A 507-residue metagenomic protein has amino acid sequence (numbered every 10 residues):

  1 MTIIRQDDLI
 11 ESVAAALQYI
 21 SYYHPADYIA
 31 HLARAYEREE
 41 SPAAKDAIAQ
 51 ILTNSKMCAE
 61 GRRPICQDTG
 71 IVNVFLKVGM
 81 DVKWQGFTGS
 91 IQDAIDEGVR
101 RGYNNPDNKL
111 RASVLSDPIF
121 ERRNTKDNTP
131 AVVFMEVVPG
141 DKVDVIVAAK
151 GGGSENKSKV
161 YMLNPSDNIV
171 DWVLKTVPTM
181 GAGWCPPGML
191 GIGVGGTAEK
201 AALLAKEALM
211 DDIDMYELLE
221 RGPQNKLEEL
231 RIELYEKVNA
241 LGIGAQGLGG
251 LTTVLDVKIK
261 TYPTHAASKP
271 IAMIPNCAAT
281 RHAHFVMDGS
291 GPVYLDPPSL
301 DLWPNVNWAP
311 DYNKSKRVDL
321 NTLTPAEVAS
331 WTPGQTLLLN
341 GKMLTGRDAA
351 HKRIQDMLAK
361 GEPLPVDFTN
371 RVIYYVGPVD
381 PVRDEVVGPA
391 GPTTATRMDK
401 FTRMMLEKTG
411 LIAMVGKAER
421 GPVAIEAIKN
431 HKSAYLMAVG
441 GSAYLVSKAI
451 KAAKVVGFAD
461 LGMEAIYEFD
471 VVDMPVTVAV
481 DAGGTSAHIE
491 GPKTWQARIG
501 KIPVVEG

Functional and structural regions predicted by a protein language model:
M1-I192, T197-D311, E407: Non-transmembrane, aqueous-exposed alpha-helical and coiled segments at domain scale
L163, A205-L209, A272-N276, G289-G291 (+6 more regions): Short, solvent-exposed amphipathic alpha-helical segments in soluble enzyme and RNA/protein-processing domains
L209, I213-G242, Q246-G249, T345-T477: Feature captures the catalytic cores and cofactor-binding loops of soluble hydro-lyases/lyases that act on carboxylate
G249-V257, T264-H265, A278, K448-G507: C-terminal binding/interaction regions
N313-L323: Short, structured beta-strand/loop micro-motifs enriched in basic residues and often containing a Trp
A326-A329, V366: Residue "hotspots" at secondary-structure boundaries inside conserved domains
V328-W331, L337: Short, well-ordered loop/turn sites that connect or cap secondary structure elements
L337-L339, M343: Generic structural signal for buried aliphatic residues
